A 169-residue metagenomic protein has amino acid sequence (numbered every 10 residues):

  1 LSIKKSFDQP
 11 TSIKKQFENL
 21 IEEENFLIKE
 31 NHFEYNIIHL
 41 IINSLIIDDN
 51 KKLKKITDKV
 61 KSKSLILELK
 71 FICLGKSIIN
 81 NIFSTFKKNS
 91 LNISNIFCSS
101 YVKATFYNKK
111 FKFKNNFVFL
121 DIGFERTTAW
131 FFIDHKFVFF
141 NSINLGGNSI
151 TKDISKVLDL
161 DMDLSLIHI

Functional and structural regions predicted by a protein language model:
L1-F117, K136-V138, G147, I167: Nucleotide/phosphate-binding catalytic cleft detector across ATP-hydrolyzing and phosphate-transferring enzymes
K109-F140, I154: Gly/Thr-rich phosphate-binding beta-strand-loop-beta motif of the actin/hexokinase/Hsp70
T151, S155-L166: Gly/charged contiguous loops adjacent to phosphate- or pyrophosphate-bearing nucleotide/cofactor binding elements
